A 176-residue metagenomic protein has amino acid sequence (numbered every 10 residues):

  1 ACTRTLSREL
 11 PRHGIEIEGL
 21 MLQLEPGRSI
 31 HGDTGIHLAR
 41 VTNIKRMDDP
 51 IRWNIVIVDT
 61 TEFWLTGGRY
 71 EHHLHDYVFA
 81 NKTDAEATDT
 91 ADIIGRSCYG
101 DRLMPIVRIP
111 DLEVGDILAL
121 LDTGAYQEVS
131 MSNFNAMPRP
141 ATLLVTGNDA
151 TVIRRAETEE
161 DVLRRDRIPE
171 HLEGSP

Functional and structural regions predicted by a protein language model:
A1: Conserved N-terminal phosphate-binding loop of PLP-dependent enzymes in the Aspartate aminotransferase
T5, P11, I15-P176: Charged (often Lys/Glu-rich) extended helix/loop segments that serve as interaction or gating elements
